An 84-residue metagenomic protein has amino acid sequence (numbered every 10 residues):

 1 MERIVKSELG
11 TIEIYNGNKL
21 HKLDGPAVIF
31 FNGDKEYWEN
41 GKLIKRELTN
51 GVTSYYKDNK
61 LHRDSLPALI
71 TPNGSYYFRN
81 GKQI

Functional and structural regions predicted by a protein language model:
M1-I84: Glycine/tyrosine- and acidic-biased, solvent-exposed loop/turn segments at the edges of beta-strands
